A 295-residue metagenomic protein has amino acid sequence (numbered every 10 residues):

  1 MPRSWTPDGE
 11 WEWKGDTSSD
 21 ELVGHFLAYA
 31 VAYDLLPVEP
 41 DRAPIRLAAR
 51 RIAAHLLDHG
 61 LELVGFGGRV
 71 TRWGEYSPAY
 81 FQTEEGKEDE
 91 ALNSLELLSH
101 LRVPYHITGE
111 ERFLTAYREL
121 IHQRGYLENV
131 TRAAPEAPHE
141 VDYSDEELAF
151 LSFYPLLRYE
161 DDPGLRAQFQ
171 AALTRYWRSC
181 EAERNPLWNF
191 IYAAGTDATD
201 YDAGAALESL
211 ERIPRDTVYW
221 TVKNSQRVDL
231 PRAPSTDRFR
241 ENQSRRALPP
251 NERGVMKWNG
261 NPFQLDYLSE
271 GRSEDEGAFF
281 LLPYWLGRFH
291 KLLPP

Functional and structural regions predicted by a protein language model:
M1-E88: Extended ligand-binding groove/face enriched in aromatic
I52-L98, V103-P295: Ser/Thr/Asn(+Pro)-rich, low-complexity disordered segments
